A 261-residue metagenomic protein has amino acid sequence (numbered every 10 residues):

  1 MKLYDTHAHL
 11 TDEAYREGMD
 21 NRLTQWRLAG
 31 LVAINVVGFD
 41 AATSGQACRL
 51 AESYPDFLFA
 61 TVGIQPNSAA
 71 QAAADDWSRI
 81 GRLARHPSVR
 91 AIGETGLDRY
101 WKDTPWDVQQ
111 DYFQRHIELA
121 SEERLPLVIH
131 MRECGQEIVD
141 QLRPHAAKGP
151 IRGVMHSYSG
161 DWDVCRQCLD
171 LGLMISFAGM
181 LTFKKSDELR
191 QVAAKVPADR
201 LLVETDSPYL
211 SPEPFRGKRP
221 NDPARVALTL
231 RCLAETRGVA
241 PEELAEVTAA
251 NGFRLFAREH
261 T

Functional and structural regions predicted by a protein language model:
M1-T261: Mid-domain alpha/beta scaffold segments of enzyme catalytic cores
